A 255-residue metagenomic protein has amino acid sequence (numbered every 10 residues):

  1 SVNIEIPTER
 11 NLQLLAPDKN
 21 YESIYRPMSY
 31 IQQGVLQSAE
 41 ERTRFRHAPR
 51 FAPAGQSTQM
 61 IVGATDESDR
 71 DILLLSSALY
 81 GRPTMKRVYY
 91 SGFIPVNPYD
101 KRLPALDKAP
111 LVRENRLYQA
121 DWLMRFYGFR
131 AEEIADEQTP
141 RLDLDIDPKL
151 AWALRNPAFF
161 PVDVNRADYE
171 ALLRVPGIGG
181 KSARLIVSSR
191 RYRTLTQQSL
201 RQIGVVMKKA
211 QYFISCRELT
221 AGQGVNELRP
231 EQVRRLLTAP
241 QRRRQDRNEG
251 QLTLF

Functional and structural regions predicted by a protein language model:
S1-I134: Conserved AdoMet/S-adenosylmethionine-binding subsite of the radical SAM
R82-P98, D136-P161: A glycine-rich, aromatic-flanked flexible loop/lid motif
R141-A171, Q197-F255: C-terminal extensions
L172, L185-I186: Short alpha-helical segments in extracytoplasmic peptidoglycan/chitin-binding modules and envelope-associated proteins
S182: Residues in the helix-turn-helix
S189-R190: Residue-level signature of tetratricopeptide-repeat
